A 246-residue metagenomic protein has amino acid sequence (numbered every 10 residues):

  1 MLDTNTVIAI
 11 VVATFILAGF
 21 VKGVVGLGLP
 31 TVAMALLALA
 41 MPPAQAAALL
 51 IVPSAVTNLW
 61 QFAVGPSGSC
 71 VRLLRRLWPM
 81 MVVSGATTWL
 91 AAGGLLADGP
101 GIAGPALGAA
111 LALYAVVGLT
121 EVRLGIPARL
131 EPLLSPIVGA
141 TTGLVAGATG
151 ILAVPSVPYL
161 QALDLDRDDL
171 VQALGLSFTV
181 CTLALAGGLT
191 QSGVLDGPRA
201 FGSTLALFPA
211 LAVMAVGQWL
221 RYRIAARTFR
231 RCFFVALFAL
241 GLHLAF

Functional and structural regions predicted by a protein language model:
M1-A40, L124-L174, C181: Selected transmembrane alpha-helices and immediately adjacent juxtamembrane segments of polytopic inner-membrane
V7-I8, A38-A55, G101-L111, A140-G150 (+1 more regions): Structural signature of hydrophobic alpha-helical transmembrane segments
A13, L17, V52-L59, W78-V83 (+7 more regions): Hydrophobic residues within alpha-helical transmembrane segments of multi-pass solute transporters/permease subunits
F20, V24, L36, A40 (+5 more regions): Membrane-interface helix caps of multi-pass small-molecule transporters
P42-L50, R72-R75, D164-L176: Membrane-interface alpha-helices at helix entry/exit sites of multi-pass transporters
A46, T88-A92, L144-I151, L185-G188 (+1 more regions): Hydrophobic alpha-helical transmembrane segments in multi-pass integral membrane proteins
L49-P100, T182-R227: Selective hydrophobic functional segments
N58-G68, A91-G93, A97, A106-E131 (+3 more regions): Transmembrane helix exit motif
